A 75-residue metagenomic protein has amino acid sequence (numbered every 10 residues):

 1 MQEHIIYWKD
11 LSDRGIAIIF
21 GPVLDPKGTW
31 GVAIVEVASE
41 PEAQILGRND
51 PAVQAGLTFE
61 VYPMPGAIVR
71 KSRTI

Functional and structural regions predicted by a protein language model:
M1-I75: Conserved, structured core segments of small domains
